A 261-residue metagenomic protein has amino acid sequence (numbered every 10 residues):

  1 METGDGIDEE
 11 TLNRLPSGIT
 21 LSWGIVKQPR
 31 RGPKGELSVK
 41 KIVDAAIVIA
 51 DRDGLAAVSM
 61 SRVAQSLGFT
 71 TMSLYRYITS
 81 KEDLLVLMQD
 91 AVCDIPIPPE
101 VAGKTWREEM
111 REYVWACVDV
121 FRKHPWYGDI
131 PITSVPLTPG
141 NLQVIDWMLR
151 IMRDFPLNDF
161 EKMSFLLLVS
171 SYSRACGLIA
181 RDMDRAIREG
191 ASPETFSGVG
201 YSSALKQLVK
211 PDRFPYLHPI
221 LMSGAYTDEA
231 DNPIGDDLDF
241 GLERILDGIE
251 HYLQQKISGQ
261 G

Functional and structural regions predicted by a protein language model:
M1-E36, P215-G224, Q260-G261: N-terminal intrinsically disordered/low-complexity leader segments
K41, A45, I49-D83, L87: Helix-turn-helix
K41-V48, D83-P98, E109-E112, A116-D119 (+2 more regions): Alpha-helical structural segments
T71-Y77, L85-G103, T138-G140: Long, hydrophobic, well-ordered secondary-structure blocks that form the structural core and pocket-lining surfaces
M88-P96, C117-V120, H124, G128 (+3 more regions): A short secondary-structure junction motif
P98-Q143, D159, L166-V169: Hydrophobic alpha-helical connector segments
V144-S170, C176-S203, I249-Y252: Hydrophobic alpha-helical bundle segments that form small-molecule/ligand-binding pockets
S192-G261: A structured, mid-to-C-terminal "fold-capping" secondary-structure block
